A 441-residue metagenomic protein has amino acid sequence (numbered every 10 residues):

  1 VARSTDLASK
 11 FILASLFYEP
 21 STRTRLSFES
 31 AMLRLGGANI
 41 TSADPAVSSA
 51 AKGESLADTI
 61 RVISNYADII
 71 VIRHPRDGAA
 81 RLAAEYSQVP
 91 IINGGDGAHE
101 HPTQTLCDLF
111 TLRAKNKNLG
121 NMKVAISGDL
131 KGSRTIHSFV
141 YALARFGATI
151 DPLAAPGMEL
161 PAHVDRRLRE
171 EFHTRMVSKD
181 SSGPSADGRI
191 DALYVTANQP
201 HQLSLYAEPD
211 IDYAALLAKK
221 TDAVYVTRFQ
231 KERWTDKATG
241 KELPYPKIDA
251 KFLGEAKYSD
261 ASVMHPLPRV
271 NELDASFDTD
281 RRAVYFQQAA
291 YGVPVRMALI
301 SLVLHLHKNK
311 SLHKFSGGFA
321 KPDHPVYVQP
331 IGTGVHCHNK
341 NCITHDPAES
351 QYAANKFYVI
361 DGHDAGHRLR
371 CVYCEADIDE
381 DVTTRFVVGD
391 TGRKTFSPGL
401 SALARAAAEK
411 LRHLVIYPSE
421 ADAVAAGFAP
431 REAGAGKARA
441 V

Functional and structural regions predicted by a protein language model:
D6-R113, V270-D274: Phosphate/diphosphate ligand-binding glycine-rich loop within oxidoreductases
Y18-L33, A114-N198, A218, A365-V372: Glycine-rich phosphate/diphosphate-binding loop of Rossmann-like nucleotide-binding domains
R169-F277: Rossmann-like adenosine-cofactor binding region
A256-H313: Adenosine-phosphate binding glycine-rich loop
P330-H336, V359-H363, D377-V441: Mature, structured domains enriched in cysteine- and short glycine motifs
H338-I343, V372-E375, A435: Cys/His-coordinated zinc-binding microdomains
N341-D346, Q351-F357, I378: Cys/His-rich microdomains that often coordinate metals
Y352-L369: Short linker/helix segments within small regulatory modules
